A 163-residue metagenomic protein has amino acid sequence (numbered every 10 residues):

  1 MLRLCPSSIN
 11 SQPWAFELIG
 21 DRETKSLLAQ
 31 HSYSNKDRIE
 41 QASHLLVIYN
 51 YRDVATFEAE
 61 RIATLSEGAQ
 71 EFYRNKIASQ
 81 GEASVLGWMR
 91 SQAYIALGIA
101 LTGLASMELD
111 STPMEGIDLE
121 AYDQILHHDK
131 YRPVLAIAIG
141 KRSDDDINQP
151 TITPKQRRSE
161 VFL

Functional and structural regions predicted by a protein language model:
M1-S11: An N-terminal domain-cap segment
L2-L4, L46, R74-A121, I137: Small-aliphatic-rich amphipathic alpha-helix that forms the alpha element of a beta-alpha
I9-P13, E40-A42, A105-S106: Short glycine-enriched loop/turn motifs at secondary-structure junctions
A15-S91: Glycine/small-residue-rich phosphate/adenosyl-binding loop
Q41-H44, L109, K130-P133: Short coil/turn connectors at secondary-structure junctions
R52, I117-E120, K141-S143: Acidic, glycine-rich active-site loops and adjacent beta-strand->loop/helix elements that engage anionic groups
D123-D129, Q149-P150: Short proline/glycine-enriched turn/loop segments at secondary-structure junctions
P133-L163: C-terminal helix-cap and adjacent tail motif
